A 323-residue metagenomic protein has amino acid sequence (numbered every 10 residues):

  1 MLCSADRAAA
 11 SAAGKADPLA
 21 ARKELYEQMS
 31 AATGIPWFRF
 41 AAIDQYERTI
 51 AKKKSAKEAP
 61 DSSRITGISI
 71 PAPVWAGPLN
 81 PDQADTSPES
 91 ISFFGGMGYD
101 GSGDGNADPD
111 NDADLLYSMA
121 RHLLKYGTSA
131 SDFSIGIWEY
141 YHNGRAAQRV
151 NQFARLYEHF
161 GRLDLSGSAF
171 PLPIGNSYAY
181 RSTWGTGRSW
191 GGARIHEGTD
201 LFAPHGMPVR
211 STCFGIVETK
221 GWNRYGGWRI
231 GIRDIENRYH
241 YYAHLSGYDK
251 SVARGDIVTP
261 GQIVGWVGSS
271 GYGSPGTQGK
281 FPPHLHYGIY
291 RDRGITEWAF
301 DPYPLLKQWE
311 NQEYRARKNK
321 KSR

Functional and structural regions predicted by a protein language model:
S11-F160: Catalytic glycan-binding domains that act on GlcNAc-containing polysaccharides
Q152-W228, P260, R315-R323: Surface-exposed, glycine-biased beta-strand/turn segments
S166-S168, K280-R323: Acidic, glycine-rich catalytic/binding loops that coordinate metals and/or anionic ligands
R181, I216-E218, S246, G265-G268: Conserved positions in beta-strands of structured domains
G191, V267-H284: Active-site loop architecture of trypsin-fold serine endopeptidases
T199-L201, R229-I235, G288: Short, acidic/hydrophobic/Gly-rich beta-strand patch recurrent on exposed beta strands that often constitutes part
T212-R254, P275-P283: Zn2+-dependent peptidoglycan hydrolase active-site motif and core
